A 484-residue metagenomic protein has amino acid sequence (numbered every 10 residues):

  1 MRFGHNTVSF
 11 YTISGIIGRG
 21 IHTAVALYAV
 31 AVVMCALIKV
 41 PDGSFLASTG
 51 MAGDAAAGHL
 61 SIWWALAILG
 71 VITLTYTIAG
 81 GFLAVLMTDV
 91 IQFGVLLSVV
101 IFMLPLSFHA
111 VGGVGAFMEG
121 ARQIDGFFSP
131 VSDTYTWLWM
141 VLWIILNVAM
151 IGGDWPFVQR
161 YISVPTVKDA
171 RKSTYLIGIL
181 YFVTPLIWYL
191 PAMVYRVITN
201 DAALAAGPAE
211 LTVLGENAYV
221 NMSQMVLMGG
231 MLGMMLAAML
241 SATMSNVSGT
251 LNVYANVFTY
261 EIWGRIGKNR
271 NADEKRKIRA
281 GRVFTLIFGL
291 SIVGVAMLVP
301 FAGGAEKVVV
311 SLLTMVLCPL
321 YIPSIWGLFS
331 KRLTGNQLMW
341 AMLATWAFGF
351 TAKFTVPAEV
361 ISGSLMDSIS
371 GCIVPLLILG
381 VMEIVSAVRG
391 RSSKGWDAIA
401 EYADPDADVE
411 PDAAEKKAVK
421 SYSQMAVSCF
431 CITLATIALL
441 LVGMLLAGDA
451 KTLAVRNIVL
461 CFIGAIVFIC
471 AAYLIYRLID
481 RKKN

Functional and structural regions predicted by a protein language model:
M1-N484: Membrane-embedded helix-loop-helix hairpins and adjacent transmembrane boundary segments in multi-pass transporters
